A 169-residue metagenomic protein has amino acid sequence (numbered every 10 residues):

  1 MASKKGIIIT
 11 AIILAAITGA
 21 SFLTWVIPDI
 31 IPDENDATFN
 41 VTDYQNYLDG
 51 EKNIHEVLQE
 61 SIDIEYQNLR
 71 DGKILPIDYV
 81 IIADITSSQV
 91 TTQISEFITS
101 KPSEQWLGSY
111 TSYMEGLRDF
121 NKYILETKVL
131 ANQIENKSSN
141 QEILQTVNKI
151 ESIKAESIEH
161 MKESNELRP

Functional and structural regions predicted by a protein language model:
M1-I9: Short, low-complexity patches enriched in S/T/P/G
S3, L75-P76, S103: Alpha-helix initiation/capping motif
K4, L14-A15, I31: Long, contiguous N-terminal structural blocks used for assembly/anchoring
G6, S95, T146-K149: Compositionally biased, low-complexity segments enriched in small residues
I8-W25: Hydrophobic membrane-insertion alpha-helices, especially the h-region of bacterial N-terminal signal peptides
F22-E34: Hydrophobic single-pass membrane-insertion segments
D36-D84, D119-P169: C-terminal amphipathic alpha-helix
S87-M114, L167-P169: Short, solvent-exposed, charged loop/turn and helix-capping segments that join or cap alpha-helices on peripheral
